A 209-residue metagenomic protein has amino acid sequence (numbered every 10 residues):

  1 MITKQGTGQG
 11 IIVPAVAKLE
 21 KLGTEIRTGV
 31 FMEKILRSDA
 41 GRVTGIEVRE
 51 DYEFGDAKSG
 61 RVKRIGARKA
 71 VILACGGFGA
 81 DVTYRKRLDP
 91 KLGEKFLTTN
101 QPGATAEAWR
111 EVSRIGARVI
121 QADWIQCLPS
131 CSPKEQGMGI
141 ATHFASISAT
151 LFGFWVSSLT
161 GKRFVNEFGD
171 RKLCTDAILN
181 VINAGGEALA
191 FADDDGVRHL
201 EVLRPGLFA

Functional and structural regions predicted by a protein language model:
M1-K4, V62, T99-Q101, T142-S148 (+1 more regions): Short Gly/Pro-enriched turn/cap motifs at secondary-structure boundaries
M1-V62, R68, V82-Y84, S132-P133: Conserved redox-cofactor binding core of oxidoreductases
Q5-Q9, V13, P102, A106 (+2 more regions): Electropositive phosphate-/nucleotide-binding environments in soluble metabolic enzymes
K21, E53-Q136: Glycine-rich loop(s) and the adjacent beta-strand/alpha-helix scaffold that form part
G29-V30, I46-D51, R68-A70, A74-F78 (+4 more regions): Fold-independent oxyanion-binding glycine-rich loops and adjacent beta-strand/coil segments at enzyme active sites
F31-E33, T44, Q101, F152-G153 (+1 more regions): Structural beta-strand/beta-sheet cores of well-ordered domains, especially the beta-sheet scaffolds that support
R49, E53-G55, A67, T142-F152: Acidic, His- and aromatic-enriched active-site or binding-groove loops in soluble protein domains that engage sugars
W109-E111, R118-A209: An anion/pyrophosphate-binding glycine-rich loop and adjacent beta-alpha core in soluble alpha-beta enzymes
